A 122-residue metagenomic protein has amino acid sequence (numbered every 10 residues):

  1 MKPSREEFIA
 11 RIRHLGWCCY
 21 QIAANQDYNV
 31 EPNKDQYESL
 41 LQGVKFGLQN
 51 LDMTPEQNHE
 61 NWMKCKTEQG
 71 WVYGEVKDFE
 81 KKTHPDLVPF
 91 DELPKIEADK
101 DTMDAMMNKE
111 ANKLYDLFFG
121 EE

Functional and structural regions predicted by a protein language model:
M1-E122: Alpha-helical propensity feature that highlights long, continuous alpha-helices across diverse contexts
